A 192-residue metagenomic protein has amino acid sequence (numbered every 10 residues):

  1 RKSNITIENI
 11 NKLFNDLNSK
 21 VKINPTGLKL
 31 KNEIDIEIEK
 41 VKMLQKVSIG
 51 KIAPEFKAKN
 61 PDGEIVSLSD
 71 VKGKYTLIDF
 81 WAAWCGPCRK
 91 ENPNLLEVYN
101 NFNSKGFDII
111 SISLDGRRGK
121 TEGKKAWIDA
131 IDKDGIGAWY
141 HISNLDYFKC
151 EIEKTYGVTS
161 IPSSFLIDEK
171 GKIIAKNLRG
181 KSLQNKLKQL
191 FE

Functional and structural regions predicted by a protein language model:
R1-V66: Oxidative protein folding and maturation machinery
K57-T76, N101-F102: A short beta-strand-turn-helix
S67-R89, L95: Short active-site neighborhood of thiol/selenol oxidoreductases, capturing the structured segment around
K72-K74, S104, I136, V158: Active-site acidic short loop of glycosyltransferases
K90-D134, L145-K154: Structural microenvironment flanking redox-active thiols in thiol-disulfide oxidoreductases
I136-G137, N144-F191: Thiol/disulfide oxidoreductase modules built on the thioredoxin-like
